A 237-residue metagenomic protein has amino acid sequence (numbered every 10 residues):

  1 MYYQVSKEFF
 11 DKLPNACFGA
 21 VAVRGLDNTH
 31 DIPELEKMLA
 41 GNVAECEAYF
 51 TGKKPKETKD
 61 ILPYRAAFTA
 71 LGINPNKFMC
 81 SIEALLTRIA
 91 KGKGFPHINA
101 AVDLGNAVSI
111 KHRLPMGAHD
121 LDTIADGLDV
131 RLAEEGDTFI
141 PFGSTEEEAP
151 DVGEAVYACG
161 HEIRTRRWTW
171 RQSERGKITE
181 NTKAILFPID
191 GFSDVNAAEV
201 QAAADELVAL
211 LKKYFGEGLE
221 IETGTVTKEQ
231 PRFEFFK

Functional and structural regions predicted by a protein language model:
M1-K237: Charge-biased, low-complexity intrinsically disordered regions
